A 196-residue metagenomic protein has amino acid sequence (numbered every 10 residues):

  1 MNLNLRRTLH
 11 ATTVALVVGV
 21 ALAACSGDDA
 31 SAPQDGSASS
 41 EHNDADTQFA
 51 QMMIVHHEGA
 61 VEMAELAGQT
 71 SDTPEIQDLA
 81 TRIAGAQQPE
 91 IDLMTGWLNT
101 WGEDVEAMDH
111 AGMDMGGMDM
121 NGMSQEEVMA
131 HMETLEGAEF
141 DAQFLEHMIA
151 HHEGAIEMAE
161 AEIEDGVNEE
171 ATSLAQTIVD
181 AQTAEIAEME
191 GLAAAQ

Functional and structural regions predicted by a protein language model:
N2-T13: Bacterial N-terminal signal peptides that target proteins for export
V14-V18: Hydrophobic helical h-region of N-terminal Sec-dependent signal peptides in bacterial secretory/periplasmic proteins
A21-A24: C-terminal motif of bacterial Sec signal peptides marking the signal peptidase cleavage site
G27-Q196: All-alpha RGS (Regulator of G-protein Signaling) helical domain and cognate RGS-like helical scaffolds
